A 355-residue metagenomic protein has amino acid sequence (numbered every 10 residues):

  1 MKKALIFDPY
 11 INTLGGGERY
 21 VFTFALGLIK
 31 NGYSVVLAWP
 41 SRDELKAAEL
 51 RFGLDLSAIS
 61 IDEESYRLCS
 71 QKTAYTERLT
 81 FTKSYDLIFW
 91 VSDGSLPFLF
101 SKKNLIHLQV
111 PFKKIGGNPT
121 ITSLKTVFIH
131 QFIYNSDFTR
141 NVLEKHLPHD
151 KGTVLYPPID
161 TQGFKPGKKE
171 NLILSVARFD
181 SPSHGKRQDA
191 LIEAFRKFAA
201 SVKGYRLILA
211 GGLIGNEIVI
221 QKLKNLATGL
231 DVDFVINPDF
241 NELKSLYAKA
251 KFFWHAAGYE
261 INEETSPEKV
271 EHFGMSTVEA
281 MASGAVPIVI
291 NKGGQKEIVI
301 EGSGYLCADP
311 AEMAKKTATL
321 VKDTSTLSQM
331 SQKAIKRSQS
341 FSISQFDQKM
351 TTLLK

Functional and structural regions predicted by a protein language model:
S34-G94: Active-site donor-binding segments of glycosyltransferases and PAPS-dependent sulfotransferases
A38-D43, R206-Q221, I236: Glycosyltransferase donor-sugar binding loop
I129-F164: Donor nucleotide-sugar binding/catalytic pocket of nucleotide-sugar-dependent glycosyltransferases
I133, K165-A199, I208: Conserved donor-binding/catalytic core segment of Leloir-type glycosyltransferases
I220-S245, F252: Nucleotide-activated donor-binding/catalytic signature segment of Leloir-type glycosyltransferases, i.e., the conserved
A248-H272, A285: Acidic donor-binding loop of glycosyltransferase active sites
T277-V289: Short hydrophobic beta-strand element within catalytic cores of glycosyltransferases and related nucleotide-activated
E301-A311, T319-S325: Conserved acidic donor-binding segment of nucleotide-sugar-dependent glycosyltransferases
